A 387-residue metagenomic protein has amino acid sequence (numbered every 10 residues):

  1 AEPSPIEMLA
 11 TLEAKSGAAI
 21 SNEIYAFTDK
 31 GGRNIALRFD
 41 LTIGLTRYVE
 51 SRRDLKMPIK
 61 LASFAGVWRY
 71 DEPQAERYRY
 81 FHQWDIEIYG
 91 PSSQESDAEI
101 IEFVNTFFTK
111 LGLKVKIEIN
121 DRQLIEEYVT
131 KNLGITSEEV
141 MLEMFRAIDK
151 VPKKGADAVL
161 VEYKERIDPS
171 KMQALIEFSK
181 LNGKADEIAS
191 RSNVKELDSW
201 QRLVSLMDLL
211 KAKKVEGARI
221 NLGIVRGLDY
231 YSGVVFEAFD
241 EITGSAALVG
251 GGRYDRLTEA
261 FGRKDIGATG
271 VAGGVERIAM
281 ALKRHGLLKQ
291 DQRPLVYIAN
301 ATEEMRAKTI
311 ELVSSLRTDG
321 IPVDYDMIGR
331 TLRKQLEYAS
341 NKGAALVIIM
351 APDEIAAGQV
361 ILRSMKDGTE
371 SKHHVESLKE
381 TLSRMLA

Functional and structural regions predicted by a protein language model:
A1, P5-L12, N22, G32 (+4 more regions): Positively charged, Gly/Ser-enriched RNA/tRNA-binding surfaces
I20-G31, G134-G155, D240: Acidic, His- and aromatic-enriched active-site or binding-groove loops in soluble protein domains that engage sugars
I117-E127: Glycine-rich, mobile lid/loop segments that gate access to catalytic sites or pores
D121, P152-G155, K184: Short, solvent-exposed helix-helix connector turns and helix-capping sites enriched in acidic/polar residues
V129-N132: Distinct, well-ordered alpha-helical segments
